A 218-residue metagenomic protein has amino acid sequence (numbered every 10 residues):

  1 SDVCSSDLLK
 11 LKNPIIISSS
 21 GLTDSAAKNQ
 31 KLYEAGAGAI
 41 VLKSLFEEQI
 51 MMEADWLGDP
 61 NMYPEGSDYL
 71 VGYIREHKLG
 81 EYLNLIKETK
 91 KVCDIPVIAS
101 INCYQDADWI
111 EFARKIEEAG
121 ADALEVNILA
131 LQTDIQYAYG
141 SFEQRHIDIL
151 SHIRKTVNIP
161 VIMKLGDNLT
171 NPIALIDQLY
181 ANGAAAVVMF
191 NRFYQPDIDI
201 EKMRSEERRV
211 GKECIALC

Functional and structural regions predicted by a protein language model:
D2-S5, G211-C214: Short, small-residue-biased leader/transition segments that mark boundaries at the very start of proteins
C4-D7, R204: Low-complexity basic/metal-binding stretches
L9-K10, S20-T23, E213-I215: Short polar catalytic/cofactor-binding loops
N13-N29: N-terminal binding-site loop/beta-alpha segment at the start of enzyme catalytic domains that lines or forms
S25-P64, G80-I98, N102-K212: Alpha/beta enzyme core
E65-Y73: Short glycine/proline- and acidic residue-enriched helix-loop micro-motifs that form flexible lids or anion-recognition
C218: RNase H-like, Mg2+-dependent phosphodiesterase core, and more generally RNA phosphate-backbone-engaging helix-loop
